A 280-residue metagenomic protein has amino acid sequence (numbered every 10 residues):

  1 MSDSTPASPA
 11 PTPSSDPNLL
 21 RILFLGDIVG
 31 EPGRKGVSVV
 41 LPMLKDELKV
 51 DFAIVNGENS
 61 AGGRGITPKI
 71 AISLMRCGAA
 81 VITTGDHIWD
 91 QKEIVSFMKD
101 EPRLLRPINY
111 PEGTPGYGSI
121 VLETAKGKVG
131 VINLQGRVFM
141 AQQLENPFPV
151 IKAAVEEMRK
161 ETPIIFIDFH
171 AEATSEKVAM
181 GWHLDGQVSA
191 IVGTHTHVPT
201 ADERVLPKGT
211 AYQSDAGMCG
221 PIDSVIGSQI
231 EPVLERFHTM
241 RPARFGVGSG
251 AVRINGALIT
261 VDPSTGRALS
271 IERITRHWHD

Functional and structural regions predicted by a protein language model:
S2-D280: Acidic, metal/ion-coordinating pockets
